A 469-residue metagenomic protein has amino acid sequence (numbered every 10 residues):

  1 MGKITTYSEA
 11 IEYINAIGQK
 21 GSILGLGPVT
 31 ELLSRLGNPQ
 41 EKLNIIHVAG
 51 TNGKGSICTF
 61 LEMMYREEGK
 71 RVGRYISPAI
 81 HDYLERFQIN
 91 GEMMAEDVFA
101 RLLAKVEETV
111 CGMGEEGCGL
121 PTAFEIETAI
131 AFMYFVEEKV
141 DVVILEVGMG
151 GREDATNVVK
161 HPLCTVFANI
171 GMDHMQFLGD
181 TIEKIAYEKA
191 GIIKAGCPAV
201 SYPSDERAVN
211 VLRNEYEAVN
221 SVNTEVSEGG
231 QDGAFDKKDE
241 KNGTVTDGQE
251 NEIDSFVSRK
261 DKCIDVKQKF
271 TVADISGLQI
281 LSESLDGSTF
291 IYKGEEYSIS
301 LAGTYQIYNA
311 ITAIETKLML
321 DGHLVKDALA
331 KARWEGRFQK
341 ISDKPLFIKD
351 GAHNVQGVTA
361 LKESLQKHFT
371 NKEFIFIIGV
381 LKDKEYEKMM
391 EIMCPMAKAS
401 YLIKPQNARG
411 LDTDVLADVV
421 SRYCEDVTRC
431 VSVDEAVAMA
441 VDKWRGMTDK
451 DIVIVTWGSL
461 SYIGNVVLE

Functional and structural regions predicted by a protein language model:
M1-N44, Q176: Positively charged, low-complexity intrinsically disordered leader regions
L26, E31-L33, N38-E41, E67-K160 (+2 more regions): ATP-dependent carboxylate-amine ligase catalytic core
I46-V48: Hydrophobic anchor at the beta1->P-loop junction of P-loop NTPases
S56-R71: A conserved segment at the C-terminal end of the G1
M113-E116, E138-E146, P162-E296, A310 (+1 more regions): Acidic, Mg2+-coordinating active-site environments of NTP-dependent enzymes
V142-L145, E153-V166, G171-H174, K184 (+1 more regions): Nucleotide phosphate-binding/pyrophosphate-handling subdomain across enzymes that bind or process nucleotide phosphates
D205-E215, E225, E252-V257, L346-F347 (+2 more regions): C-terminal helical cap/extension that packs against the catalytic core of soluble nucleotide-cofactor enzymes
